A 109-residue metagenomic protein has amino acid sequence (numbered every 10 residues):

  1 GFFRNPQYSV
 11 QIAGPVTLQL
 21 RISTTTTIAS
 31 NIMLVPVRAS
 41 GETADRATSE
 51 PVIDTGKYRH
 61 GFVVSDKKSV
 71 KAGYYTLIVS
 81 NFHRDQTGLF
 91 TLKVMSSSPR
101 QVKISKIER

Functional and structural regions predicted by a protein language model:
G1-R109: Intrinsically disordered, low-complexity terminal tails and linkers in large eukaryotic cytosolic proteins
